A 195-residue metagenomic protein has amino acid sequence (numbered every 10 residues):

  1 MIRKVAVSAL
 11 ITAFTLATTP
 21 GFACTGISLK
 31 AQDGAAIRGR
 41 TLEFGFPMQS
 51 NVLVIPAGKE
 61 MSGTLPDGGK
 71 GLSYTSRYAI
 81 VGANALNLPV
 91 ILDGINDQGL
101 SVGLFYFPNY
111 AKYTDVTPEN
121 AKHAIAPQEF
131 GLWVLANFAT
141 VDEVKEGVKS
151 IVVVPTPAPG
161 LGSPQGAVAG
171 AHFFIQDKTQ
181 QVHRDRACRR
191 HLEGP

Functional and structural regions predicted by a protein language model:
M1-A9: Bacterial N-terminal signal peptides that target proteins for export
S8-T18: Bacterial N-terminal signal peptides
A23-K122, P155: A contiguous strand-loop segment
K30, N120-V154: Alpha/propeptide regions of enzymes that mature by internal proteolysis
L42, Y106-P108, V148-S150, T179 (+1 more regions): A mature extracytoplasmic/lumenal domain signature
A139-T140, G147, P159, A169-A171: Extracytoplasmic mature domains of secreted/periplasmic and thylakoid-lumen proteins
K145, T156-Q165: Surface-exposed patches in mature extracellular/periplasmic domains of secreted proteins
G162-P195: Extended amphipathic alpha-helical segments with heptad-repeat/coiled-coil character used for oligomerization, fusion
